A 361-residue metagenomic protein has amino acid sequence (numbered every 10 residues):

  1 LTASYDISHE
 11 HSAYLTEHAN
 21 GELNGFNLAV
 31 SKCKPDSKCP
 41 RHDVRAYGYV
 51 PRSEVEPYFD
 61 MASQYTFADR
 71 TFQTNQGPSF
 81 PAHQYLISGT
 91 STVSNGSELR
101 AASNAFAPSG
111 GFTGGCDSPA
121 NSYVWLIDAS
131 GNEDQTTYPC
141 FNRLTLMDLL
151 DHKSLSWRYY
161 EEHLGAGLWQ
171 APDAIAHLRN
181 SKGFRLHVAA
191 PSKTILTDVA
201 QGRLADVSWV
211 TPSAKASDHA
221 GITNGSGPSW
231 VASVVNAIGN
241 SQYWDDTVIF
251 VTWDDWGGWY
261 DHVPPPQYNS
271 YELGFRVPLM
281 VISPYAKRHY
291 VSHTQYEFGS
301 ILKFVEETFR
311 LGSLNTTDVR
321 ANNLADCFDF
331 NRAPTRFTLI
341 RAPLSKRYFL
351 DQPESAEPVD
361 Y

Functional and structural regions predicted by a protein language model:
L1-Y361: N-terminal pro-sequences and low-complexity stem/linker regions of secreted or lumenal proteins
